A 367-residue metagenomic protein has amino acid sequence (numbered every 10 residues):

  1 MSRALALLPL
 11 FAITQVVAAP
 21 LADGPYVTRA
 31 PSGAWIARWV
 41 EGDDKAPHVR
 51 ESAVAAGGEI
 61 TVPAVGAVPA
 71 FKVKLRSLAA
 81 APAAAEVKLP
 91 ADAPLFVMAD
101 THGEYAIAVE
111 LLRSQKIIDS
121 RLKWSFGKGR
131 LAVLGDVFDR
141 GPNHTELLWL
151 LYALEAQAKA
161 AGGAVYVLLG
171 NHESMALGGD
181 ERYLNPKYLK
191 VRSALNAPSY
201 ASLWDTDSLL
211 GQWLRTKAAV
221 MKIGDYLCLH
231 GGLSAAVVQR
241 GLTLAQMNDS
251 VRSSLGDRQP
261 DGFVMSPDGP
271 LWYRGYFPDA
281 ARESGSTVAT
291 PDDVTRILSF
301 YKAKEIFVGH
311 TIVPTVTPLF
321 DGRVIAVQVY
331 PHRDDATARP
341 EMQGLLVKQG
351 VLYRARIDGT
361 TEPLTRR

Functional and structural regions predicted by a protein language model:
M1-A4: Positively charged n-region of N-terminal signal peptides that target proteins for export
A6-Q15: Bacterial N-terminal signal peptides
A18-R367: Feature recognizes metal-dependent phosphohydrolase scaffolds
